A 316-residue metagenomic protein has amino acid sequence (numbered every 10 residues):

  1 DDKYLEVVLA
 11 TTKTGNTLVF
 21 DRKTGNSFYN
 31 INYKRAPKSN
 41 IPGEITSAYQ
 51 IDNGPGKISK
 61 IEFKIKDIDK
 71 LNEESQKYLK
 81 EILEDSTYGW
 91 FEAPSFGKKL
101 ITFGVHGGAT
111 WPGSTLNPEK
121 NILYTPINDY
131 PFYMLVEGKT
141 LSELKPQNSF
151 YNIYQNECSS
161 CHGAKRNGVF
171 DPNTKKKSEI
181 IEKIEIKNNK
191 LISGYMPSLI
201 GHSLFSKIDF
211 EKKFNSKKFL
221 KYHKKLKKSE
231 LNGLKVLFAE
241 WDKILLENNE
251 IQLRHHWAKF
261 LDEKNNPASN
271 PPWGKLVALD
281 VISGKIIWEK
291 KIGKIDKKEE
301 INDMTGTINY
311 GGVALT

Functional and structural regions predicted by a protein language model:
D1-Q147, K227-T316: Beta-sheet-rich non-transmembrane sensory/scaffold domains
L144, N148, N152-L253: Extracytoplasmic electron-transfer domains, predominantly the class I c-type cytochrome c fold
